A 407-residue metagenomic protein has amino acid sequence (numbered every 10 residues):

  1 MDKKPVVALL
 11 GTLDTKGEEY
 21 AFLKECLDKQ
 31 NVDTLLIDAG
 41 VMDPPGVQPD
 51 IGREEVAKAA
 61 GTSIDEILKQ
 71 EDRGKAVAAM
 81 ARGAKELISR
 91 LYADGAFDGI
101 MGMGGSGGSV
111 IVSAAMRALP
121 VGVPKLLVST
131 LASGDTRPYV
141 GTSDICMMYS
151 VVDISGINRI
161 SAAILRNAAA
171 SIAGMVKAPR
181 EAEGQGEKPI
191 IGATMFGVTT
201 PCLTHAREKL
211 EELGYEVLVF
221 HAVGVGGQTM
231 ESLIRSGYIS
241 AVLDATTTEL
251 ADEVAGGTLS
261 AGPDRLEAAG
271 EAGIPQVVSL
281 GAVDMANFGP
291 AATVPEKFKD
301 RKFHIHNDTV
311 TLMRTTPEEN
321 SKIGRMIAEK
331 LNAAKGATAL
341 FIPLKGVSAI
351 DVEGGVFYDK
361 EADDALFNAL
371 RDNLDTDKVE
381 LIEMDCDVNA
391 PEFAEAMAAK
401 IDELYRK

Functional and structural regions predicted by a protein language model:
D2-P44, G99, S109-A118, G122-L127: N-terminal phosphate-binding or glycine-rich loops at protein starts, especially the Walker A/P-loop of NTPases
V6-A8, T15-L35, G257-K407: C-terminal non-catalytic interaction/assembly regions of soluble proteins
T12-E18, D98-I111, G192-L203, V223-V225 (+5 more regions): Gly/Ser/Thr-rich loops at beta-strand to alpha-helix junctions that form or flank small-molecule/cofactor-binding
K16-C26, L35, V41-I51, G186-G224 (+2 more regions): Glycine-rich phosphate/diphosphate-binding loop of Rossmann-like nucleotide-binding domains
Q48-D94: Phosphate/nucleotide-donor binding subsite
L68-K69, D135-V198, K322, E383: Cap/lid and interdomain-hinge subdomains that line or gate substrate/regulatory clefts in soluble alpha/beta enzymes
G99-G102, I111-V140, Y149, L218-A222 (+1 more regions): Short, acidic/small-residue loops that bind anionic groups at enzyme active sites
G102-V121, L203-R207, V352-D359, F367: Short Gly/Thr/Asp-enriched flexible loops that form oxyanion-binding sites at enzyme active sites
